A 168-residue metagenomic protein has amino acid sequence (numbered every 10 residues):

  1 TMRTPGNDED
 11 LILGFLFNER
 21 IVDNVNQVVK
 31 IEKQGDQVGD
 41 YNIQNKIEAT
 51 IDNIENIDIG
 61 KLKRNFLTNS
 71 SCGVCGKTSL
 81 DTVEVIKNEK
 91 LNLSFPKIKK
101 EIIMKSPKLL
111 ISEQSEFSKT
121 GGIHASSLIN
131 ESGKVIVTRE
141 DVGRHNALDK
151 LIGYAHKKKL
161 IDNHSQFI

Functional and structural regions predicted by a protein language model:
T1-S126, N130-T138: Intrinsically disordered, low-complexity regions enriched in acidic/Ser/Thr/Pro/Gln residues
E116-I168: Glycine- and Gly-Pro-enriched alpha-helical subdomains that act as flexible, kink-prone "lid/hinge" or packing modules
